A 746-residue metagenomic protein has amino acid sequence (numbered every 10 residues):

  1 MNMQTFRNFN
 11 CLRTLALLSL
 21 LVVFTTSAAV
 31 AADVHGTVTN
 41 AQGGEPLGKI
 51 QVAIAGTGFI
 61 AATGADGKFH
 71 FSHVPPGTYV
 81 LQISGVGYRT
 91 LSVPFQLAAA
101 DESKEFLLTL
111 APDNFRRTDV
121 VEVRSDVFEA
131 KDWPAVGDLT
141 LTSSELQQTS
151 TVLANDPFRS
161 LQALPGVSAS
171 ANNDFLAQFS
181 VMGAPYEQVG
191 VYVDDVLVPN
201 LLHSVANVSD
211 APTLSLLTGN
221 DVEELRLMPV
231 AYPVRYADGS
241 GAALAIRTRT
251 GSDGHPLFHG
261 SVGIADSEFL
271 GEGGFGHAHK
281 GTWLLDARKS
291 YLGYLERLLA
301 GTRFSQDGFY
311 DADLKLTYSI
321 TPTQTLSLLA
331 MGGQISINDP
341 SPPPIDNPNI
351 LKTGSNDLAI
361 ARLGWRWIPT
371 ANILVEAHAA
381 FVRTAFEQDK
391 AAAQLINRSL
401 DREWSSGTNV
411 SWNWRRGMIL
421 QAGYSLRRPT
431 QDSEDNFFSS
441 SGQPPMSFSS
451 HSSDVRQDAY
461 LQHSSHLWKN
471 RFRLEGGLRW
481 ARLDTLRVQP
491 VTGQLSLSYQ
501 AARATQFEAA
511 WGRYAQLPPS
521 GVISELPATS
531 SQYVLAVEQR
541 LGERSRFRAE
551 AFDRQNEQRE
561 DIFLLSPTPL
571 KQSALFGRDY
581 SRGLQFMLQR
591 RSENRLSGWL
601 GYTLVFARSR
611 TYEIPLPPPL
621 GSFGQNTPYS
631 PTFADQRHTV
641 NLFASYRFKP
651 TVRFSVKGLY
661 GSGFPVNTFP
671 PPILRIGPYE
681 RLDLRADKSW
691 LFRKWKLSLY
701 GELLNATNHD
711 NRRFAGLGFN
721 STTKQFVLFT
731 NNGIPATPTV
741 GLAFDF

Functional and structural regions predicted by a protein language model:
A28-D126, D132, M182: Periplasm-facing N-terminal accessory domains of Gram-negative outer-membrane beta-barrel systems
R89, Q96-A99, K104-L107, D119-Y232 (+3 more regions): Periplasmic N-terminal accessory/gating domains of Gram-negative outer-membrane beta-barrel systems
H259, G263-K289, T302-S336, K352-E376 (+2 more regions): Transmembrane beta-barrel wall of Gram-negative outer-membrane proteins
T325-E403, P444-S447: Flexible loop and strand-edge segments within Gram-negative outer membrane beta-barrel domains
M331, R415-Q421, S425, S447-Q555 (+1 more regions): Structural signature of Gram-negative outer-membrane beta-barrels, strongest in the C-terminal barrel of TonB-dependent
E376-A380, T384-F386, Q500, Q506-E508 (+2 more regions): Membrane-embedded beta-barrel scaffold of Gram-negative outer-membrane proteins
L467, D553, L575-F664: Gram-negative outer-membrane beta-barrel transporters
Y660-P665, S689-F746: C-terminal beta-signal and adjacent terminal beta-strands/loops of Gram-negative outer-membrane beta-barrel proteins
